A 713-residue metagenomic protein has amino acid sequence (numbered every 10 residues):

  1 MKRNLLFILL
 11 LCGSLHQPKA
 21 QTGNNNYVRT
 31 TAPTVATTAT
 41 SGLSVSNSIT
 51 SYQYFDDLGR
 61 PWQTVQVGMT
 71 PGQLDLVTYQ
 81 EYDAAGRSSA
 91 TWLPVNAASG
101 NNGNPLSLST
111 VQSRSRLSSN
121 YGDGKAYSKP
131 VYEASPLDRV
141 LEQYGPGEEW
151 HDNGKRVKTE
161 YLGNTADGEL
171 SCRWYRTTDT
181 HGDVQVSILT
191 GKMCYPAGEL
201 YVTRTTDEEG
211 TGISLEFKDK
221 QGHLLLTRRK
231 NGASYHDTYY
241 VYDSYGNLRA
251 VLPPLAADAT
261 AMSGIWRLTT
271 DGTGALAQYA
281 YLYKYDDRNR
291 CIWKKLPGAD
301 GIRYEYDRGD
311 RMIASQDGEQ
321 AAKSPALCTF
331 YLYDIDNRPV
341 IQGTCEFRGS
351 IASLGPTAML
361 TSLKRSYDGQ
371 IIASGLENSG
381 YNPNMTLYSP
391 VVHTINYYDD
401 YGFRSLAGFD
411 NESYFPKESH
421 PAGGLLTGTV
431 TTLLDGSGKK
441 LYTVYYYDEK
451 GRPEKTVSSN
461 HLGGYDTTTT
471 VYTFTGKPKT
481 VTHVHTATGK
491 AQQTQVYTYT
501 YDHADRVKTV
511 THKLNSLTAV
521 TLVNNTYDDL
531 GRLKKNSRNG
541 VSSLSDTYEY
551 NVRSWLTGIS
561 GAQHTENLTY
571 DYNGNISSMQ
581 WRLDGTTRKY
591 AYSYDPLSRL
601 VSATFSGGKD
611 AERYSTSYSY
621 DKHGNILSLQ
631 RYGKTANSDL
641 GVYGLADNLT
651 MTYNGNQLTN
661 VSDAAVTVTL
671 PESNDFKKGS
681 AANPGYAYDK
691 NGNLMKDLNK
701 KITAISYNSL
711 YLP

Functional and structural regions predicted by a protein language model:
N4-G13: Sec-dependent N-terminal signal peptides
N4-L5, A20-L698, I702-S706, L712-P713: Beta-strand elements of repeat-based all-beta scaffolds
